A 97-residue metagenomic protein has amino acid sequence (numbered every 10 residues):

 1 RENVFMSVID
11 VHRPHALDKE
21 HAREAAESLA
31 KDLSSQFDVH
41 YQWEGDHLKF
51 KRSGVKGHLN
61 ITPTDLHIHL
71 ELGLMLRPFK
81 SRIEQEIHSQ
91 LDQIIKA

Functional and structural regions predicted by a protein language model:
E2-V39: Terminal, regulation- and interaction-focused segments at domain boundaries
S7-I9, K56, A97: Intrinsically disordered, low-complexity linear regions
H12, D65-A97: C-terminal structural segments of small proteins and small subunits
E20, S28, W43-H47, H69 (+1 more regions): Feature captures hydrophobic
D32-H58: Ser/Thr-rich, low-complexity intrinsically disordered terminal regions
K51, N60, H69-E71: Beta-strand residues in well-ordered beta-sheet regions across diverse protein folds
G57-I61, D65: Short beta-strand elements
